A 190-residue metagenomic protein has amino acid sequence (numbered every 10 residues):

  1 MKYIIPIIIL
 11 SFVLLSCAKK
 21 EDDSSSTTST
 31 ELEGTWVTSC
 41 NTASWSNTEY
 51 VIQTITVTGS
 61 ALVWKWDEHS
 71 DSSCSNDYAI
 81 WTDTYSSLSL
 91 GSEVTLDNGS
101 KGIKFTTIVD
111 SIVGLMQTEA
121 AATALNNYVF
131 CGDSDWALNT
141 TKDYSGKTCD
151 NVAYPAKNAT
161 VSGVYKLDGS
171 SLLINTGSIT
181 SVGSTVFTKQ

Functional and structural regions predicted by a protein language model:
M1, I7-F12, S29, T42 (+3 more regions): Generic N-terminal initiation segments characterized by hydrophobic and/or small/turn-forming residues
Y3-I7, F12-W36, Q190: Bacterial Sec-dependent N-terminal signal peptides
I9, T28, T54-T56, I80 (+2 more regions): A generic structural signal for short, solvent-exposed coil/turn residues that cap or connect secondary-structure
K20-V63: Acidic/polar, low-complexity intrinsically disordered N-terminal segments immediately downstream of a Sec signal
S39-T48, V63-G169, I179-Q190: Contiguous, well-ordered beta-strand patches that form the walls/edges of small beta-barrel/beta-sandwich domains
L172-L173: C-terminal amphipathic alpha-helix
